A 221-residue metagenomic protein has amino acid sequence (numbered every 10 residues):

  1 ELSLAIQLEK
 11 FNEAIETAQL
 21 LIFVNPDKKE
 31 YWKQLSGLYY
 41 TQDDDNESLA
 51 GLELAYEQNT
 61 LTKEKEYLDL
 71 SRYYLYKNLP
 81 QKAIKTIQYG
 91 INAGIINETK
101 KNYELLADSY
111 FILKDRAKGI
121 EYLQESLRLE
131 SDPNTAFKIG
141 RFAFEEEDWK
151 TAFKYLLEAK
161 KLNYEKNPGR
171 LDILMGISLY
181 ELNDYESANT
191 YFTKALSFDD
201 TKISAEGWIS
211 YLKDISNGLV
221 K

Functional and structural regions predicted by a protein language model:
E1-K221: Alpha-solenoid helical repeat scaffolds
